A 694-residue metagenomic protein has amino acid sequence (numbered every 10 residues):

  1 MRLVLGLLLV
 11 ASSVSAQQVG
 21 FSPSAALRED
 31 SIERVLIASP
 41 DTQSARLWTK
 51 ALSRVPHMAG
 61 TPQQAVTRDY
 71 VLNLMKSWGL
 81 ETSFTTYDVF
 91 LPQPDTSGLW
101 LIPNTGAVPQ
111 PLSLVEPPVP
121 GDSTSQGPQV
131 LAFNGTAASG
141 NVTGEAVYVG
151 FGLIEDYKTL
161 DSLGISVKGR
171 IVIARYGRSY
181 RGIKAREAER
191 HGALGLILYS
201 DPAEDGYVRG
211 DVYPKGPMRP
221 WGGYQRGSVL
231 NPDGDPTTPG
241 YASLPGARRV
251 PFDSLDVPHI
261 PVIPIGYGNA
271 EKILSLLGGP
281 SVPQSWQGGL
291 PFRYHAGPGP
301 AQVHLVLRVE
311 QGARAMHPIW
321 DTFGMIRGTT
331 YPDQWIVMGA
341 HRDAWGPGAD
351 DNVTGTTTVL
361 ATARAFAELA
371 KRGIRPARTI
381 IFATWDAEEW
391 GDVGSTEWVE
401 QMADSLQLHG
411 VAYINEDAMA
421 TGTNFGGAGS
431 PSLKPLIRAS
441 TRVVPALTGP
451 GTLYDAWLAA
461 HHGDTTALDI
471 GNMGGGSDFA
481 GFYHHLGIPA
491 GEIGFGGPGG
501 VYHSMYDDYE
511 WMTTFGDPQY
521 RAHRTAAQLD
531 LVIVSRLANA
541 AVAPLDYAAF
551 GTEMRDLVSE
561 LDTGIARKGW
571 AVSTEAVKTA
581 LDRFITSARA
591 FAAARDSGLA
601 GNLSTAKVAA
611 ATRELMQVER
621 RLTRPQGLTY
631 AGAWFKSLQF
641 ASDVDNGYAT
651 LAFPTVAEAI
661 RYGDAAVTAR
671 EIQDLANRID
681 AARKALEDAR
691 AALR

Functional and structural regions predicted by a protein language model:
A11-S13: N-terminal signal peptide c-region/cleavage motif recognized by signal peptidases
Q18-R28, K50-K168, P202-A203, V212-D235 (+1 more regions): Noncatalytic luminal/extracellular "stalk/propeptide" segments of secretory-pathway proteins
S31-S39, S53-P62, A132-A137, I171-A185 (+10 more regions): Second-shell loop/turn segments in exported
S39, G106, R219-S281, Y331 (+5 more regions): Metal-dependent peptidase/peptidase-like ectodomains
P120, T124-T159, D235-D350, R364 (+1 more regions): Soluble metallo-hydrolase cores and metallopeptidase-like ectodomains found primarily in the secretory/periplasmic
E145-G216, G222, T329-D333, W345 (+3 more regions): A conserved hydrophobic secondary-structure block that centers on an alpha-helix together with its immediately flanking
T322, M338-D392, D530-I533: Alpha-helical metal-binding/catalytic segments enriched in His/Glu/Asp
P498, R524, Q528-R694: C-terminal non-catalytic alpha-helical accessory regions
